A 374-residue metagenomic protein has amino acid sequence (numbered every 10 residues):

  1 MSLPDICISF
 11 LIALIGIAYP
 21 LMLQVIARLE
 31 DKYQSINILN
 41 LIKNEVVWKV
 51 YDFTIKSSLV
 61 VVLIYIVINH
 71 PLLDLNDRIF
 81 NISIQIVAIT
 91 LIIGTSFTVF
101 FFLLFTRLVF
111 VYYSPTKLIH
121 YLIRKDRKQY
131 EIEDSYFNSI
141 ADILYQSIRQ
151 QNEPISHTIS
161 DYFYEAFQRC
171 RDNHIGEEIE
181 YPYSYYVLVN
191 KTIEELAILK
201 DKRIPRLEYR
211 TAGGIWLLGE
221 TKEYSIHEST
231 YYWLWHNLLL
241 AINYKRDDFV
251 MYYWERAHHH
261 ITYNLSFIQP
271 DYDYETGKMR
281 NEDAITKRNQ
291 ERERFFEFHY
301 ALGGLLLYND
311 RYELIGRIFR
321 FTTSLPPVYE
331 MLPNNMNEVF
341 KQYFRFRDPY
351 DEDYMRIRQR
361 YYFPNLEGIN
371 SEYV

Functional and structural regions predicted by a protein language model:
M1-L72, S96-V109: Transmembrane alpha-helix detector for multi-pass membrane proteins
P71-I92, F100-V374: Binding/recognition "hotspot" determinant
